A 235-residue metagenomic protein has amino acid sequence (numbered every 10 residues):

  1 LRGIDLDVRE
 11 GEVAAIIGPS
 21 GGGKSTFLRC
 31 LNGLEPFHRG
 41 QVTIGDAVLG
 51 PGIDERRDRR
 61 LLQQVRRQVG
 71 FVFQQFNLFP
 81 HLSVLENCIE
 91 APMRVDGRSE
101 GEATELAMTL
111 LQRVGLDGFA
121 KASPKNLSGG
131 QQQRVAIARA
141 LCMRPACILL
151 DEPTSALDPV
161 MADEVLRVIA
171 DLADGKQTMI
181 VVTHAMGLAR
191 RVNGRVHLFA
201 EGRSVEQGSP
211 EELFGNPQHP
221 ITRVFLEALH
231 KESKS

Functional and structural regions predicted by a protein language model:
N32: Helix-to-loop junction immediately C-terminal to a conserved catalytic motif
A47-P51, E100-F119: Conserved ABC ATPase "signature" region
S123-L127, Q131: Conserved ABC ATPase signature
C142-A146: A short, proline-enriched helix->beta-strand linker immediately N-terminal to the Walker B motif in ABC-type P-loop
I148-D151: Catalytic Walker B motif of ABC-type/P-loop ATPase nucleotide-binding domains
T183-H184: H-loop/switch region of ABC-family ATPase nucleotide-binding domains
